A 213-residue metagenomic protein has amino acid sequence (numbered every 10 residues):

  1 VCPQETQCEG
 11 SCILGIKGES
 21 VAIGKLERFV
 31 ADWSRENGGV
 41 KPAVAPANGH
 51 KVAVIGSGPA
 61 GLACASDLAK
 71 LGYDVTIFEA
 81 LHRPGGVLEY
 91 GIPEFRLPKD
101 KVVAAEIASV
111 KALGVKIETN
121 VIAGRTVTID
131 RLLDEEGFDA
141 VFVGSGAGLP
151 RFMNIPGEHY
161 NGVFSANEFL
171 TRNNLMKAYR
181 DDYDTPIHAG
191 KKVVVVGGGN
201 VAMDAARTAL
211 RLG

Functional and structural regions predicted by a protein language model:
T6-D32: Iron-sulfur (Fe-S) cluster-binding segments and ferredoxin-like electron-carrier domains, especially [2Fe-2S]
E27-G213: Residues forming the flavin
